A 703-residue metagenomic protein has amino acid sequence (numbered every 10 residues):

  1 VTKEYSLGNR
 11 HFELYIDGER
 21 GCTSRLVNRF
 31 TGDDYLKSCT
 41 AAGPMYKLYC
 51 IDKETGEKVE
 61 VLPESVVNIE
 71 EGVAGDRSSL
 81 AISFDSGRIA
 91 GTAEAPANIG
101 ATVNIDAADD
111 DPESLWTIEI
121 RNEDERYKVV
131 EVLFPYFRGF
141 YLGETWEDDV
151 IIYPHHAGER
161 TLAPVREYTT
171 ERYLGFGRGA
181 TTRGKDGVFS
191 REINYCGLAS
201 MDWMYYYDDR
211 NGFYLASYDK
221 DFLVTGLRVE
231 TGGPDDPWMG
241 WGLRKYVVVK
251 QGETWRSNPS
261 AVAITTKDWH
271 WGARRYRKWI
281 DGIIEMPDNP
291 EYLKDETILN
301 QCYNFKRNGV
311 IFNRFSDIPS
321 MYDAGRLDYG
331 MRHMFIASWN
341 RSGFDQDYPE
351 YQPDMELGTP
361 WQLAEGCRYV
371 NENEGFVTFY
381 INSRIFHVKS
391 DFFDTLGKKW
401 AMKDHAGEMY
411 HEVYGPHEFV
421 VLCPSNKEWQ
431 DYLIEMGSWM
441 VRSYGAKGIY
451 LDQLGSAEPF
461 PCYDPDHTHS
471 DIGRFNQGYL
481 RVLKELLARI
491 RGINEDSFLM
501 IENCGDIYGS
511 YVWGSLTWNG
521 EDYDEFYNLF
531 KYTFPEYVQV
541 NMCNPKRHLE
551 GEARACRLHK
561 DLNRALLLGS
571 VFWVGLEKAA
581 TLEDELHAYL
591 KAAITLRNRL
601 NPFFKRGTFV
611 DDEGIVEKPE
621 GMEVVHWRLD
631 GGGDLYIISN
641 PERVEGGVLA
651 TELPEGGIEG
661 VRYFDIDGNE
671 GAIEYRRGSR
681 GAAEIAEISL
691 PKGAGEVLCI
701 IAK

Functional and structural regions predicted by a protein language model:
K3-G8, F12, D33-G91, D106-V224 (+1 more regions): Polysaccharide-binding surfaces and accessory modules of carbohydrate-active proteins
S6-G8, G179-Y292, S316, E552-A553: Beta-strand-rich recognition/accessory modules
Y195-Y207, I615-G656, V697: Carbohydrate-binding surface patches
I264-D345: An acidic-aromatic substrate-binding cleft motif
E296-S316, Q346-P360, Y414-I434, P465-Y479 (+1 more regions): The substrate-binding groove and active-site-proximal loops of carbohydrate-active enzymes, especially glycoside
G309-F315, W361-L363, C367-R368, F376-Y444 (+1 more regions): Active-site-adjacent "subsite" loops/lids of carbohydrate-active enzymes
F392-F419, C423-K427, Q477-D584: Glycan-recognition surfaces
R677-K703: C-terminal beta-strand-rich structural cap/linker in extracellular carbohydrate-active enzymes
